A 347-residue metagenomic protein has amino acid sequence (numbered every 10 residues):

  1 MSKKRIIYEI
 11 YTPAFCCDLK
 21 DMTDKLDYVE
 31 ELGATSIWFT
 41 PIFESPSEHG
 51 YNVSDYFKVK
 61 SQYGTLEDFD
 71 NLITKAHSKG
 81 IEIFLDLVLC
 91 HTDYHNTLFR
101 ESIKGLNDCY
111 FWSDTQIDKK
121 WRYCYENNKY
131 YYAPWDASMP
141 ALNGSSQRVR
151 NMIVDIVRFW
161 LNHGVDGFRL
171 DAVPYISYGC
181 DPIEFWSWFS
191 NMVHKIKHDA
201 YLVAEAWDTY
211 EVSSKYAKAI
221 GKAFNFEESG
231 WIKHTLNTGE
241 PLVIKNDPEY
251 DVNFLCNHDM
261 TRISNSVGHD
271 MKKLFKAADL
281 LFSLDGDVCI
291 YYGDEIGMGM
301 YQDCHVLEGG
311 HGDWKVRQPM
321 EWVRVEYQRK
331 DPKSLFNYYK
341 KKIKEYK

Functional and structural regions predicted by a protein language model:
M1-G144, R148-V154, N162, R169 (+4 more regions): Acidic/aromatic-lined carbohydrate-recognition and catalytic surfaces of CAZymes acting on diverse glycans
S2-K3, I196, K245-N257, R262-K347: Loop/helix patches that line or flank the sugar-binding groove of alpha-linked glycan CAZymes
E31, F159-G164, P248, S283-L284: Alpha-helix termination/capping residues and helix-transition junctions
I81, C109, D166, V252-F254 (+1 more regions): Residue-level marker of motif borders
E82-T92, K120-Y131, S213-K218, I244-D251 (+4 more regions): Short secondary-structure transition/capping segments
D166, A172, A204-L236, D247-R262 (+1 more regions): Aromatic- and acid-rich polysaccharide-binding/catalytic face of secreted or lumenal carbohydrate-active enzymes
W186-F189, N237-P241, F275, N337: Well-ordered, non-membrane alpha-helical segments in soluble/globular domains
